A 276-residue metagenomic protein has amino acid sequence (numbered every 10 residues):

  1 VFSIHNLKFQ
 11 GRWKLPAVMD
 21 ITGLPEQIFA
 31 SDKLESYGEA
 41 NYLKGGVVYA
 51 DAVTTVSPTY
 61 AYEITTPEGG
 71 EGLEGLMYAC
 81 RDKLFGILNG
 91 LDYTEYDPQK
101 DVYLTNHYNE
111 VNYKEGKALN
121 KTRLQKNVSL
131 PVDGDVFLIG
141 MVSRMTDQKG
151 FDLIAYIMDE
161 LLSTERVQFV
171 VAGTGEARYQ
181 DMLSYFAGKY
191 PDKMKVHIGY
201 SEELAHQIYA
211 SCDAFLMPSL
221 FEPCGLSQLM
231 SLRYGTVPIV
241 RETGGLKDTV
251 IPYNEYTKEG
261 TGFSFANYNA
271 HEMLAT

Functional and structural regions predicted by a protein language model:
V1-T276: Catalytic cores of nucleotide-sugar-dependent glycosyltransferases that transfer UDP/GDP/TDP-activated
